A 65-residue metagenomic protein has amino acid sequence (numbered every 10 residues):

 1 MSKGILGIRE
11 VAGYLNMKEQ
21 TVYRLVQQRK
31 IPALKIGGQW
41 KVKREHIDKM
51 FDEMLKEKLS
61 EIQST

Functional and structural regions predicted by a protein language model:
M1-T21: Polyanion-binding surface elements
L6-R9, P32, G37, D48 (+1 more regions): Residues marking helix boundaries in flexible regions
L15-K41: Major-groove DNA-recognition helix of helix-turn-helix-type DNA-binding domains
I47-T65: A short, Lys/Arg-enriched interface patch at domain edges and termini
